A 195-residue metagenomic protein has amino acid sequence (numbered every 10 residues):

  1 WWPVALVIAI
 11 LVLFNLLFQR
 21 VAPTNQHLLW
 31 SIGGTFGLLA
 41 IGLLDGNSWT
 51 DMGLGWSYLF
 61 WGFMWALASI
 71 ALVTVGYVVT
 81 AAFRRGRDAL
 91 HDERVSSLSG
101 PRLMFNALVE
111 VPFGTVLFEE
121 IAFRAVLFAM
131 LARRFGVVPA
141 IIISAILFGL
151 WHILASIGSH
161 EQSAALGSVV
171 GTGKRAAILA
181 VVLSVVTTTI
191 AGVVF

Functional and structural regions predicted by a protein language model:
W1-T50, L54, W61, W65 (+2 more regions): Alpha-helical transmembrane segments in multi-pass membrane proteins
I8-L17, L39-A40, T74-V78, A145-L154: Aromatic-anchored segments of alpha-helical transmembrane domains
F14-Q19, T50, Y77-R85, F118-F123 (+3 more regions): Membrane-water interface at transmembrane helix exits
V21-P23, A89-S97, L131-V138: Membrane interface segments of multi-pass transport proteins and intramembrane proteases
S31, T35, I70, A145-G149: Residue-level recognition of pore/gate-forming positions within transmembrane alpha-helices of multi-pass
S48-W56, R85-S96, S163-L166: Membrane-interface helix termini and inter-helical loops of multi-pass transporters
M64-R87, N106-G114: C-terminal halves and exits of single transmembrane alpha-helices
R102-F195: Transmembrane helix-loop-helix hairpins at the membrane interface of multi-pass integral membrane proteins
